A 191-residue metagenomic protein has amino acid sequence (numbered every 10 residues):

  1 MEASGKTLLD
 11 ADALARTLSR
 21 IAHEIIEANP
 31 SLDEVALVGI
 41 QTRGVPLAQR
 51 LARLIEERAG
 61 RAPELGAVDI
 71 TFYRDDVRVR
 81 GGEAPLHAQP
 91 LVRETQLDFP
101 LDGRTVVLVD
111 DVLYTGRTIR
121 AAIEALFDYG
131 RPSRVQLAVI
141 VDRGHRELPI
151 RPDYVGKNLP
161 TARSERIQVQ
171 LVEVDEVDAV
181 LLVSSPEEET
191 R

Functional and structural regions predicted by a protein language model:
M1-R191: PRPP-associated nucleotide enzymes
